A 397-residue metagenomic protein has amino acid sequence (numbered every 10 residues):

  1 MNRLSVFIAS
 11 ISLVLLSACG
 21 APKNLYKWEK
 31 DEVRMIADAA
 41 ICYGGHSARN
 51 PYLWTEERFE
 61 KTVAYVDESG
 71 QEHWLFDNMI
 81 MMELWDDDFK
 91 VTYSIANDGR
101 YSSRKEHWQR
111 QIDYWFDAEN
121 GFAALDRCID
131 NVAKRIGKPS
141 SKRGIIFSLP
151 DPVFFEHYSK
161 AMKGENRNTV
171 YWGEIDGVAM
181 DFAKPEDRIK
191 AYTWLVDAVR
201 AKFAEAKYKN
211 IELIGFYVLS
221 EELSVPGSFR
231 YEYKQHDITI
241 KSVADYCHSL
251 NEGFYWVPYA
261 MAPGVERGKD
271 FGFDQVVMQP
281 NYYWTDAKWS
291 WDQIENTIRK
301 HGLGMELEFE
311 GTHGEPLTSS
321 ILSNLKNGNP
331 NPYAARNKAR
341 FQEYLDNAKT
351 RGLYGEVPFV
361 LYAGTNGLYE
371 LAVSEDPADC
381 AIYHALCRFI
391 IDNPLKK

Functional and structural regions predicted by a protein language model:
M1-I8: Bacterial N-terminal signal peptides that target proteins for export
L16-A18: C-terminal motif of bacterial Sec signal peptides marking the signal peptidase cleavage site
N24-W194: N-terminal catalytic cores of secreted or lumenal carbohydrate-active enzymes
I36-I41, H73-M81, K142-I146, I211-Y217 (+4 more regions): Structural preference for beta-strand elements that scaffold enzyme active sites
W74, N78-D87, I146-V153, K202-F229: Active-site groove signature of glycoside hydrolases
R143-P152, A179-L195, L213, Y217-V218 (+2 more regions): Aromatic-lined carbohydrate-recognition surfaces of secreted/lumenal glycan-active proteins
L195, L223-T239, A244, H248-D292 (+1 more regions): Extracellular glycoside hydrolase catalytic/binding regions
M261, Q275-K397: Substrate-binding cleft of secreted/luminal carbohydrate-active enzymes
